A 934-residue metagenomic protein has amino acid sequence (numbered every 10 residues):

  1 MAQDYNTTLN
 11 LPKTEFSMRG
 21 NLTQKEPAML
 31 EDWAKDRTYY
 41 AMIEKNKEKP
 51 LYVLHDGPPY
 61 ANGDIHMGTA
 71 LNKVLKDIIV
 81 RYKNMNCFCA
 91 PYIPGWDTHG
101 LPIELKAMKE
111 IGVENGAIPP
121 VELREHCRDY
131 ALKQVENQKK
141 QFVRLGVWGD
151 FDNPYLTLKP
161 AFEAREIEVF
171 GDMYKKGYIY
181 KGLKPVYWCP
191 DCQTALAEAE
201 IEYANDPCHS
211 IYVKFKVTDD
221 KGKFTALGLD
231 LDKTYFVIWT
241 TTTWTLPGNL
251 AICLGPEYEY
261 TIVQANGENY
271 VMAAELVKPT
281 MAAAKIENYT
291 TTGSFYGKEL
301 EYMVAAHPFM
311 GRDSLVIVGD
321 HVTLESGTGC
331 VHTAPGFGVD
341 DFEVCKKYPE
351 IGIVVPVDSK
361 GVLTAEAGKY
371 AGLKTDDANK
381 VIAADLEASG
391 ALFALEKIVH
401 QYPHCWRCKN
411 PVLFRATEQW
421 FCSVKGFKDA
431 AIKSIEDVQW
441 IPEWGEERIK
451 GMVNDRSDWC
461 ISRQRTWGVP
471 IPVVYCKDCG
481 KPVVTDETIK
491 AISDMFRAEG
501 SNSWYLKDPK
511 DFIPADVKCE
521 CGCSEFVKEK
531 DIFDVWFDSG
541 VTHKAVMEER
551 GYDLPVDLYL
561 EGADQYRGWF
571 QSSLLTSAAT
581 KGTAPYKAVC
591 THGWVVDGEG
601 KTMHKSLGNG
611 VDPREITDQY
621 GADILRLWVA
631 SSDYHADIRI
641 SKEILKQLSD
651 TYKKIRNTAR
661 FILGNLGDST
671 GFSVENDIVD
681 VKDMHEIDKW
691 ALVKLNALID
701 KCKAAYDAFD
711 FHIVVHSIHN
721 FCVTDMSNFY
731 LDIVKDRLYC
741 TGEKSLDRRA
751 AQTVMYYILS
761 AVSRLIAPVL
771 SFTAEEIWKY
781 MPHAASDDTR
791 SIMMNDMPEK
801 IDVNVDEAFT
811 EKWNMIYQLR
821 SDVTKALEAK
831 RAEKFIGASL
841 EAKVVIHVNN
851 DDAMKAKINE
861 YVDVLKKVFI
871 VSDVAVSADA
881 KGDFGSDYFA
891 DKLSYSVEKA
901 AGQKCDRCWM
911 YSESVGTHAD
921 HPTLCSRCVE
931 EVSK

Functional and structural regions predicted by a protein language model:
A2-E15, R19-L22, A28, D32-R37 (+15 more regions): Residue patterns forming the tRNA-binding/recognition surfaces of aminoacyl-tRNA synthetases and related DALR
E44-K106, T157, E166, I238-T245 (+5 more regions): N-terminal catalytic cores of NTP/NDP-binding nucleotidyl/phosphoryl-transfer enzymes
N46, P50-D56, M67-L71, L75 (+18 more regions): Secondary-structure capping and boundary motifs in well-ordered enzyme cores
D97, V186, P190, A197-A204 (+6 more regions): Acidic, turn-prone loop/beta-hairpin segments
C189, C405, C476, D516-E520 (+2 more regions): Short cysteine-rich clusters marking metal-coordination/redox-active sites
Q193, Q464, G480, G522-C523 (+2 more regions): Cys/His-coordinated zinc-binding microdomains
K214, D219, Y348-K360, R465-W467 (+1 more regions): Alpha-helical recognition segments enriched in aromatics with Gly/Pro capping that present substrate-recognition
P247, A251, Y258-C330, V339-E343: Protease-associated
